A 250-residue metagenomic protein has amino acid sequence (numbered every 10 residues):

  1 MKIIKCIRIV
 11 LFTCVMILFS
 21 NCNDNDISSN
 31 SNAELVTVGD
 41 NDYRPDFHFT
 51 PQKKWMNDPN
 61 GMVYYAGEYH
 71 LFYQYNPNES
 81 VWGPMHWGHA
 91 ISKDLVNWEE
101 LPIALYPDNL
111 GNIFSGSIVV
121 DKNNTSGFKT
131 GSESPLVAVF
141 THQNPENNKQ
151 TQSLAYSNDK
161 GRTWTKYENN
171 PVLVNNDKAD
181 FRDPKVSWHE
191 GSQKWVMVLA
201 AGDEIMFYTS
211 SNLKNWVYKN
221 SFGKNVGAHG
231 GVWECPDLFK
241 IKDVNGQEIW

Functional and structural regions predicted by a protein language model:
M1-L11: Bacterial N-terminal signal peptides that target proteins for export
I17-N21: C-terminal motif of bacterial Sec signal peptides marking the signal peptidase cleavage site
N23-P184, W188-C235, K240-W250: Beta-rich carbohydrate-recognition and catalytic domains
